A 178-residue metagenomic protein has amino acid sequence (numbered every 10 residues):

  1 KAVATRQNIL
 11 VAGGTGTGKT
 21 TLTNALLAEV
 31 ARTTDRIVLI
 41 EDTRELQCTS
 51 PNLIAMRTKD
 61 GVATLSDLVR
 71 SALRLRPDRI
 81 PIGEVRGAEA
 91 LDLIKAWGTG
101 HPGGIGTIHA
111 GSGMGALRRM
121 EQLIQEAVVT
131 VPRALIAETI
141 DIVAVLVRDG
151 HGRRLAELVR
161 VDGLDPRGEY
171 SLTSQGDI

Functional and structural regions predicted by a protein language model:
K1-R6: Phosphate-binding P-loop
I9, I37, G104-G106: Generic beta-sheet signal
V11-G13: Hydrophobic anchor at the beta1->P-loop junction of P-loop NTPases
G16: Walker A (P-loop) phosphate-binding loop of P-loop NTPases
K19: Conserved lysine of the Walker
N24, A28-S71, A116-M120: P-loop NTPase switch/communication element
T43, C48, A72-L164: Conserved P-loop NTPase nucleotide-binding/switch module
R167-I178: C-terminal regions of RecA-like/P-loop NTPase motor modules
